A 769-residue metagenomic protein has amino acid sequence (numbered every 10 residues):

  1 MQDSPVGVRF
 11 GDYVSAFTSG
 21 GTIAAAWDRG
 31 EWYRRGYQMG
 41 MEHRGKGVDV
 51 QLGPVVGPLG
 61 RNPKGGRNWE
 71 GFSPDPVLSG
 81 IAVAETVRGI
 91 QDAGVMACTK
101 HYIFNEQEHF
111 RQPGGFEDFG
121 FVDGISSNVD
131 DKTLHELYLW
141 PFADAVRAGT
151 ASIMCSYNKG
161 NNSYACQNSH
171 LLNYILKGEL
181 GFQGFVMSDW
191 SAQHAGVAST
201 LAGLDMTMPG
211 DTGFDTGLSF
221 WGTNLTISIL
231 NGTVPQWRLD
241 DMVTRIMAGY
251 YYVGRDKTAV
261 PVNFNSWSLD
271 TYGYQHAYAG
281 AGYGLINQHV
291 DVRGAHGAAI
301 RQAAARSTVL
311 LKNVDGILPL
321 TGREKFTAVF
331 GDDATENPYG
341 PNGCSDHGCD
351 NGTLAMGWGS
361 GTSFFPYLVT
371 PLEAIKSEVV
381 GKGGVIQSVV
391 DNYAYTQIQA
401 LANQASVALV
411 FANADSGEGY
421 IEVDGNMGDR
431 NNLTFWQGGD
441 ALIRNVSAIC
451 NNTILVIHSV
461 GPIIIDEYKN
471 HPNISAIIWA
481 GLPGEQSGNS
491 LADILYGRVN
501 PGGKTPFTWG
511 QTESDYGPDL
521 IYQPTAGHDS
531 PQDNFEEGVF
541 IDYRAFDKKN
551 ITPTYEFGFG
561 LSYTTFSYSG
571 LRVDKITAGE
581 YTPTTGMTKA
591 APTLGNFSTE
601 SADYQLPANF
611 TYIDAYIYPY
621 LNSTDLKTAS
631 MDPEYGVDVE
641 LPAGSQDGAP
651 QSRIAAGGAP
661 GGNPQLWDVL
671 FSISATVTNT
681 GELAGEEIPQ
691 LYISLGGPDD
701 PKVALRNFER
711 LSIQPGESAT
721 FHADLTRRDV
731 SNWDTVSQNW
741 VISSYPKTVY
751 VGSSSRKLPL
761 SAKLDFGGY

Functional and structural regions predicted by a protein language model:
M1-G648, G658-N732, Y745-V751, S755: Glycoside hydrolase catalytic-domain context in secreted enzymes
Q738, S743-Y745: A glycine-anchored, Pro-Gly-centered beta-turn/N-cap motif
K757-Y769: Short beta-strand elements
